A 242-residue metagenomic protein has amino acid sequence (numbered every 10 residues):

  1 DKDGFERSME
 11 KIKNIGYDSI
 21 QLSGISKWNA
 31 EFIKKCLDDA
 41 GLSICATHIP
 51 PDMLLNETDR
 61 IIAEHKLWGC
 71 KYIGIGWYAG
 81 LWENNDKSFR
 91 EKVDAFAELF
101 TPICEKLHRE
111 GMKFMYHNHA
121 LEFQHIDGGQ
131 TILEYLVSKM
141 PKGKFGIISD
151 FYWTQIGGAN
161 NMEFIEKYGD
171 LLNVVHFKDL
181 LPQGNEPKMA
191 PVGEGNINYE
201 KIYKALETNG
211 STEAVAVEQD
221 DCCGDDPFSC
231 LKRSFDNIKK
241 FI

Functional and structural regions predicted by a protein language model:
D1-K13, G69, D127-S149, W153-I242: Histidine-acidic metal/acid-base catalytic patches
D1-Y72, D236-K240: N-terminal pre-domain/capping segments
E6, E10, D18-S19, P51-I147 (+1 more regions): Active-site acidic/histidine proton-transfer and metal-coordination neighborhood in alpha/beta enzyme cores
I20-L22, I44-T47, I73-I75, F114-Y116 (+3 more regions): Hydrophobic faces of well-ordered beta-strands that scaffold small-molecule active sites in alpha/beta enzyme cores
Q21-L22, I49-P50, E91-K92, A190-P191 (+1 more regions): A generic structural signal for short
S23-I25, I49-D52, Y78-G80, H119-L121 (+3 more regions): Active-site beta-loop-alpha junctions enriched in small/polar residues
N29, W82, G184: Short glycine-rich, flexible loops that bind phosphorylated cofactors or substrates
F32-D39, L99-L107, K201-A205: Catalytic-core regions built around general acid/base machinery
